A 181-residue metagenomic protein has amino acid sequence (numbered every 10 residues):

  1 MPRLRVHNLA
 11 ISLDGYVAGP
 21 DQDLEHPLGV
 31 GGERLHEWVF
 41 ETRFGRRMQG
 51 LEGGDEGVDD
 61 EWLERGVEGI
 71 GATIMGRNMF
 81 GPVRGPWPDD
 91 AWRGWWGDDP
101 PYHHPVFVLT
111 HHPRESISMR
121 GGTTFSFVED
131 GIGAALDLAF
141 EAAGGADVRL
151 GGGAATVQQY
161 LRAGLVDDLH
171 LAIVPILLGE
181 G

Functional and structural regions predicted by a protein language model:
M1-L165, P175-G181: Portal/gating segments that form or line small-molecule/metal binding sites
A172: Feature captures the catalytic ectodomains and active-site-proximal regions of enzymes that hydrolyze or transfer
